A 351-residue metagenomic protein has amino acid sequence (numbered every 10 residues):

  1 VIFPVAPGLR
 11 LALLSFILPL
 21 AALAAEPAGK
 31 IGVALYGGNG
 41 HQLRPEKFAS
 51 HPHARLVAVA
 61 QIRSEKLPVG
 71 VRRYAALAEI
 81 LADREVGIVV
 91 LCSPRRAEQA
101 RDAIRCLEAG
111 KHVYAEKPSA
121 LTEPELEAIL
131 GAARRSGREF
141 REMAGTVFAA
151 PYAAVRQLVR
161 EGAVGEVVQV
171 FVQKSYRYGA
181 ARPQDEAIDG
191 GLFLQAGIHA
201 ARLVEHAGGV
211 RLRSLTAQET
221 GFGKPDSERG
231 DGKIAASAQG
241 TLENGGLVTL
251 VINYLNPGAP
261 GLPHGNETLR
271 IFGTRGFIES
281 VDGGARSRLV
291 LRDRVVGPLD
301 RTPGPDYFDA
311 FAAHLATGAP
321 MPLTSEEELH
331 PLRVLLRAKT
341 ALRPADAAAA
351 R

Functional and structural regions predicted by a protein language model:
V1-L13: Bacterial N-terminal signal peptides that target proteins for export
L13, I17-V69: N-terminal Rossmann-like dinucleotide-binding module
A25-P27, I88-S93, R138, E243 (+1 more regions): C-terminal helix-rich "cap/oligomerization" subdomain common to oxidoreductases
G29, N39-G40, T146-G230, A345: Predominantly a Rossmann-like dinucleotide-binding segment in NAD(P)-dependent oxidoreductases
R72-A76: Short acidic-hydrophobic, aromatic-tinged amphipathic segments that line or gate anion-handling sites
E85, S93-R95, I252: Short glycine-/small-residue-rich Rossmann-like dinucleotide-binding loops
I88, A100-V147, G162: Beta-strand-loop-alpha-helix segment that lines the small-molecule cofactor/substrate pocket of alpha/beta enzymes
Q195, R202-G284, F308-A319: Contiguous beta-strand/loop segments that form the cofactor/metal-binding neighborhood of enzyme cores
